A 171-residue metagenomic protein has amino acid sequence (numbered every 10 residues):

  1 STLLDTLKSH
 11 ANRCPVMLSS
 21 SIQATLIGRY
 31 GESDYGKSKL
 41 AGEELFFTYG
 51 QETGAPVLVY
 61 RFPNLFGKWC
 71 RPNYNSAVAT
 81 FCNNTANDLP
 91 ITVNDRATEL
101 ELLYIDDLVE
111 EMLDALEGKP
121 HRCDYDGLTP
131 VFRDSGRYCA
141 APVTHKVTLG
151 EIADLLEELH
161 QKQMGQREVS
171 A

Functional and structural regions predicted by a protein language model:
S1, G31-Y35, N73-S76, D107: Short, glycine/charged-enriched secondary-structure capping and boundary segments
T2-L40, G50-T53, V57-Y60: Conserved Rossmann-fold NAD(P)-dependent oxidoreductase catalytic core, especially the SDR/UDP-sugar
F47-V59, P63-L100, I105-G118: NAD(P)-dependent short-chain dehydrogenase/reductase
D114-A171: Mid/C-terminal beta-alpha module of Rossmann-like enzyme folds, strongest in SDR-family dehydrogenases/epimerases
